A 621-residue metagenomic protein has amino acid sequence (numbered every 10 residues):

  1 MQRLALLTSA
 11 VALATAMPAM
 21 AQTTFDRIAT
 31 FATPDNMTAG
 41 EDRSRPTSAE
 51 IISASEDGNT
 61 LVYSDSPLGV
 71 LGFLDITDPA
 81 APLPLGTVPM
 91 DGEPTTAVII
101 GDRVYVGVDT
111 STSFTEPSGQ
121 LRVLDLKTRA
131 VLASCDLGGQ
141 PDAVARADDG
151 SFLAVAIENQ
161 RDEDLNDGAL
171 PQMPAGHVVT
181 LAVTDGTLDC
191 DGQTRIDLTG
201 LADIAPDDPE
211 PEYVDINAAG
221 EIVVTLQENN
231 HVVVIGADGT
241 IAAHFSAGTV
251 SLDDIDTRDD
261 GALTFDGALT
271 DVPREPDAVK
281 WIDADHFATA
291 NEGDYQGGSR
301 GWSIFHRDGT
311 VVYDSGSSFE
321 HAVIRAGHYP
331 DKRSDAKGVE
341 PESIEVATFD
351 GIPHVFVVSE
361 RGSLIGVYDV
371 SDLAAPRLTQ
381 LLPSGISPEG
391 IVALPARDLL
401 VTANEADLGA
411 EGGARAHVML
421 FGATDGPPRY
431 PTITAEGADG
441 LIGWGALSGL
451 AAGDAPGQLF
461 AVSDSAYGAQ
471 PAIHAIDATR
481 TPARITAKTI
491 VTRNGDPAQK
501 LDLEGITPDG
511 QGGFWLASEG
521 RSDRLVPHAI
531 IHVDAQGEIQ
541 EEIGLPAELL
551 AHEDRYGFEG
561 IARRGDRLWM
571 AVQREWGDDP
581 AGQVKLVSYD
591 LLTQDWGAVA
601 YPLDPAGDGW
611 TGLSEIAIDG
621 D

Functional and structural regions predicted by a protein language model:
M1-A21: Gram-negative bacterial Sec-dependent N-terminal signal peptides
Q22-D621: Sequence/structural signature of beta-propeller domains
